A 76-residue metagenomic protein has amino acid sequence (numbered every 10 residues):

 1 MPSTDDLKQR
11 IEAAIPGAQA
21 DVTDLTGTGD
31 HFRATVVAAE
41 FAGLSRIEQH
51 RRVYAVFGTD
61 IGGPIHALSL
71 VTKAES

Functional and structural regions predicted by a protein language model:
M1-T28: N-terminal first-folded block
T23-L25, A39, T59: Short glycine- and Lys/Arg-enriched binding-loop motifs that mark or flank ligand-binding interfaces
T28-G29, S76: A short acidic, often aromatic-flanked loop/helix-cap motif at beta-alpha or helix-coil junctions that lines enzyme
T35-V37: Short hydrophobic/aromatic beta-strand micro-patches that form the beta-sheet surface supporting nucleotide- or nucleic
A42-S76: C-terminal structural segments of small proteins and small subunits
